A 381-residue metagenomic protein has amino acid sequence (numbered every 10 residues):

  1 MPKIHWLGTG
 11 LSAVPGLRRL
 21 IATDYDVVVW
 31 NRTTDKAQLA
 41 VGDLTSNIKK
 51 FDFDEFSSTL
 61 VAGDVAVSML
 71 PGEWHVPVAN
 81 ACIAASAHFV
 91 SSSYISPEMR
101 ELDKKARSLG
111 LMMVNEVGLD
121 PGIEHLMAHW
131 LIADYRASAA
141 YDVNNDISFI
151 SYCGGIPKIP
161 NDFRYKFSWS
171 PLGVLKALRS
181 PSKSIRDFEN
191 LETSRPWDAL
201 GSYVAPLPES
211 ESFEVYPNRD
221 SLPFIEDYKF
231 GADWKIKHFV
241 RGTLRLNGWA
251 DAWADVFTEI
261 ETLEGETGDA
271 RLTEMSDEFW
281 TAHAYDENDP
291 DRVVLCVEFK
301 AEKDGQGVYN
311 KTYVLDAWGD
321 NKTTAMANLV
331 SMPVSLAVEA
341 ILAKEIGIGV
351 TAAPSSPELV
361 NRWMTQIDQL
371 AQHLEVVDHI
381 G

Functional and structural regions predicted by a protein language model:
I4-G8: Conserved N-terminal Rossmann-fold NAD(P)-binding element of oxidoreductases
S12-A13: Hydrophobic/small residue at the entry helix of a nucleotide-binding pocket
V27-A40: NAD(P)-binding Rossmann-fold cofactor-contacting core
L44-E55: Rossmann-fold cofactor-recognition segment
D64-M69, V90-S91: N-terminal Rossmann-like NAD(P) cofactor-binding module of classical short-chain dehydrogenase/reductase
A81-M99: ADP-ribose/adenylate-binding Rossmann-like module
S93-N115: Rossmann-fold NAD(P)-binding glycine/threonine-rich loop
D134-G381: C-terminal catalytic/substrate-binding lobe primarily of soluble NAD(P)-dependent oxidoreductases
